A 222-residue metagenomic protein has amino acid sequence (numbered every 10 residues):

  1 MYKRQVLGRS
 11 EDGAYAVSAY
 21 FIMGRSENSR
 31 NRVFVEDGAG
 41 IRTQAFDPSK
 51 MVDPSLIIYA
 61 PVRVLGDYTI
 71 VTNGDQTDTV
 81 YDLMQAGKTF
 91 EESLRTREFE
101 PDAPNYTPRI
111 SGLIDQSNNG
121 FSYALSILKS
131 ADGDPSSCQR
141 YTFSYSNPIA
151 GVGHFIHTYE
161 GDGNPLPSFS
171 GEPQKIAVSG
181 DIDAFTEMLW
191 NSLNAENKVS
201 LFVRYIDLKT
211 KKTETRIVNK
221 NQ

Functional and structural regions predicted by a protein language model:
K3-Q222: Conserved short alpha-helical segments that host acidic/polar catalytic motifs at enzyme active sites
